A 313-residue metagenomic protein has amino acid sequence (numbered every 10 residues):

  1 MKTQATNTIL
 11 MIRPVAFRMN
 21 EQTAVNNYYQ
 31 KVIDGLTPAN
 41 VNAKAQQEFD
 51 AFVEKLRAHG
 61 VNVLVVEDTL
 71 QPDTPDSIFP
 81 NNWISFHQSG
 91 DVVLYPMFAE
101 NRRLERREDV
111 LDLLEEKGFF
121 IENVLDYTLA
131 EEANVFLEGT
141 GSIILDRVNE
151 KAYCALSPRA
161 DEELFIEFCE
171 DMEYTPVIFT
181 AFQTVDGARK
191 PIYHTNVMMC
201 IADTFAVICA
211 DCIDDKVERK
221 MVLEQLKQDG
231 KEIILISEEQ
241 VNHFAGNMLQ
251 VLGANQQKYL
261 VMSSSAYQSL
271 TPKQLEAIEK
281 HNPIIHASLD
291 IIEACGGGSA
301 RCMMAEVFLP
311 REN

Functional and structural regions predicted by a protein language model:
M1-N313: The feature marks the mature, well-folded catalytic cores of soluble enzymes
